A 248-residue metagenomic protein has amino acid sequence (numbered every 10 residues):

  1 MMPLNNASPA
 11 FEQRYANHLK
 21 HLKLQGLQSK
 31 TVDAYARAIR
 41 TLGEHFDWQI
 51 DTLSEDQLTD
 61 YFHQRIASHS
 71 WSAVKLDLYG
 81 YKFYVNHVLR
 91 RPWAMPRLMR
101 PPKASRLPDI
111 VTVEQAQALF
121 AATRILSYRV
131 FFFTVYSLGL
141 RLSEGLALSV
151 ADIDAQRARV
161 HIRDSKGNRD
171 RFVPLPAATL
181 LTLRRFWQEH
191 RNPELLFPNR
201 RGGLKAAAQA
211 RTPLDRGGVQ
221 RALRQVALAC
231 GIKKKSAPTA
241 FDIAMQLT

Functional and structural regions predicted by a protein language model:
M1-T248: Conserved catalytic core of the tyrosine transesterase superfamily
